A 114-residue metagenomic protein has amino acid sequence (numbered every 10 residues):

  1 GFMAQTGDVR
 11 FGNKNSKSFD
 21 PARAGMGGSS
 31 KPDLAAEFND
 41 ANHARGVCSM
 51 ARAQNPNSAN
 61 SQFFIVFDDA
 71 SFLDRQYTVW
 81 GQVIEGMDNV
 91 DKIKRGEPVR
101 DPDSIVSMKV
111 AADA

Functional and structural regions predicted by a protein language model:
G1-A114: Cyclophilin-like peptidyl-prolyl cis-trans isomerases
